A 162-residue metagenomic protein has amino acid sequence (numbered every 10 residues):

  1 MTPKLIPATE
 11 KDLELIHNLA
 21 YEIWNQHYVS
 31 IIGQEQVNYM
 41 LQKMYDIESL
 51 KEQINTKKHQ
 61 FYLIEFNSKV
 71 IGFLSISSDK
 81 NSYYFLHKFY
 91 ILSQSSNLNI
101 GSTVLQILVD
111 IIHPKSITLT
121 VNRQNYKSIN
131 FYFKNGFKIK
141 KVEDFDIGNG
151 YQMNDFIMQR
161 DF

Functional and structural regions predicted by a protein language model:
T2-K4: Extreme N-terminal starter segment of soluble prokaryotic enzymes
P7-L13, H17-S96, S102-I111, D144-F145 (+1 more regions): Acetyl-CoA-dependent GNAT
K115-I129, F133-N135, K140-F162: C-terminal "cap" of GNAT-fold acetyltransferases
